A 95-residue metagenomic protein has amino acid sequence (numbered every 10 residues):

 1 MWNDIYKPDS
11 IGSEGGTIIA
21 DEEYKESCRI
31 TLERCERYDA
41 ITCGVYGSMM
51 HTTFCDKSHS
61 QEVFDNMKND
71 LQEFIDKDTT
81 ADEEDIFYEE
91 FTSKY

Functional and structural regions predicted by a protein language model:
M1-K25: Negatively charged, low-complexity tracts enriched in Asp/Glu with abundant Ser/Thr
T17-R29, D82-Y95: A cross-kingdom feature marking charged/low-complexity
D21-M50: Short aromatic-glycine-(Arg/Gly/Cys) micro-motifs in beta-strand/loop hairpins
D39, F54-K57, I75: Broad hydrophobic/π-residue packing in well-ordered secondary structure
D39-I41, V63, M67: Amphipathic alpha-helical interface surfaces
G44-V63: A short, exposed loop/beta-hairpin motif centered on an aromatic-Gly-Thr core
D56, T80-E83: Intrinsic-disorder/low-complexity, polar/charged segments
D65-A81: Short arginine-rich
